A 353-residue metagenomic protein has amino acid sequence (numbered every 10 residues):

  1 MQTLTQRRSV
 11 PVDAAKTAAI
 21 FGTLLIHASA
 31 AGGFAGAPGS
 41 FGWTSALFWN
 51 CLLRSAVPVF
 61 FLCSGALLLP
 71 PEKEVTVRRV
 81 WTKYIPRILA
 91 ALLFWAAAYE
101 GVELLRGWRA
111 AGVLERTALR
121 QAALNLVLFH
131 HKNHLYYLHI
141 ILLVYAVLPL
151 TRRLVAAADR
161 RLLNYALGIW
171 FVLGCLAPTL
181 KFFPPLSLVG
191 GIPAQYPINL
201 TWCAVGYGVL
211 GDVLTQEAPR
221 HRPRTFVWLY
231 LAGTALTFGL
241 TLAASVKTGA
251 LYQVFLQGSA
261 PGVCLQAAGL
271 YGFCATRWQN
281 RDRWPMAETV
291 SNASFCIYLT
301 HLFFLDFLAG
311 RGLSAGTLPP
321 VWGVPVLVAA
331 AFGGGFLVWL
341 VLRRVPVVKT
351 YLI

Functional and structural regions predicted by a protein language model:
M1-I353: Alpha-helical transmembrane segments and their immediate juxtamembrane cytosolic regions
